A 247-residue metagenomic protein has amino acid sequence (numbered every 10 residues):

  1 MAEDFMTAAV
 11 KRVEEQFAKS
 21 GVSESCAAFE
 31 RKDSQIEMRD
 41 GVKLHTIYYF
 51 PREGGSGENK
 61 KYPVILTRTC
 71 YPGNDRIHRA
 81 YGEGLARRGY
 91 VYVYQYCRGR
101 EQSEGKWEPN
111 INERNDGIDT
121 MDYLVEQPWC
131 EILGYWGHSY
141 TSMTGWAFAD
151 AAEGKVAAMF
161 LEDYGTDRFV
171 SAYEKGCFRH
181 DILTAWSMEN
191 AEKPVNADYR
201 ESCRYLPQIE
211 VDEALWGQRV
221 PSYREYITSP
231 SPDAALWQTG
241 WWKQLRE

Functional and structural regions predicted by a protein language model:
A2-T7, S20, D150-A152, A158-R246: Accessory cap/linker subdomain of secreted extracellular hydrolases
Q16-K60: N-terminal cap/lid segment of alpha/beta-hydrolase-fold proteins
R52-E126, Y173-F178: Cap/lid segment of the alpha/beta-hydrolase catalytic domain
T69, G137-Y140, D163: Residues that line or immediately flank small-molecule/substrate-binding pockets and catalytic motifs
L85, F148-A149: Aromatic pocket-lining residues of Rossmann-like dinucleotide-binding sites
P128-Y140: Alpha/beta-hydrolase fold nucleophile elbow
S139-T144, A152: Active-site loop->helix "elbow" adjoining a glycine-rich segment at hydrolase catalytic centers
